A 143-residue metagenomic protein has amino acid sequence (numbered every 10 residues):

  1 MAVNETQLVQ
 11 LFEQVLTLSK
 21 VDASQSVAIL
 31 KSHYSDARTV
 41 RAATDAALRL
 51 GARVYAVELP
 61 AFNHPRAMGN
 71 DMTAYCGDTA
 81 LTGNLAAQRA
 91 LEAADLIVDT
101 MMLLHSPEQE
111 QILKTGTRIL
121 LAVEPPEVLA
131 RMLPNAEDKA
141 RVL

Functional and structural regions predicted by a protein language model:
M1-L143: Active-site bordering "gate/hinge" segments that shape substrate access to catalytic or cofactor-binding pockets
